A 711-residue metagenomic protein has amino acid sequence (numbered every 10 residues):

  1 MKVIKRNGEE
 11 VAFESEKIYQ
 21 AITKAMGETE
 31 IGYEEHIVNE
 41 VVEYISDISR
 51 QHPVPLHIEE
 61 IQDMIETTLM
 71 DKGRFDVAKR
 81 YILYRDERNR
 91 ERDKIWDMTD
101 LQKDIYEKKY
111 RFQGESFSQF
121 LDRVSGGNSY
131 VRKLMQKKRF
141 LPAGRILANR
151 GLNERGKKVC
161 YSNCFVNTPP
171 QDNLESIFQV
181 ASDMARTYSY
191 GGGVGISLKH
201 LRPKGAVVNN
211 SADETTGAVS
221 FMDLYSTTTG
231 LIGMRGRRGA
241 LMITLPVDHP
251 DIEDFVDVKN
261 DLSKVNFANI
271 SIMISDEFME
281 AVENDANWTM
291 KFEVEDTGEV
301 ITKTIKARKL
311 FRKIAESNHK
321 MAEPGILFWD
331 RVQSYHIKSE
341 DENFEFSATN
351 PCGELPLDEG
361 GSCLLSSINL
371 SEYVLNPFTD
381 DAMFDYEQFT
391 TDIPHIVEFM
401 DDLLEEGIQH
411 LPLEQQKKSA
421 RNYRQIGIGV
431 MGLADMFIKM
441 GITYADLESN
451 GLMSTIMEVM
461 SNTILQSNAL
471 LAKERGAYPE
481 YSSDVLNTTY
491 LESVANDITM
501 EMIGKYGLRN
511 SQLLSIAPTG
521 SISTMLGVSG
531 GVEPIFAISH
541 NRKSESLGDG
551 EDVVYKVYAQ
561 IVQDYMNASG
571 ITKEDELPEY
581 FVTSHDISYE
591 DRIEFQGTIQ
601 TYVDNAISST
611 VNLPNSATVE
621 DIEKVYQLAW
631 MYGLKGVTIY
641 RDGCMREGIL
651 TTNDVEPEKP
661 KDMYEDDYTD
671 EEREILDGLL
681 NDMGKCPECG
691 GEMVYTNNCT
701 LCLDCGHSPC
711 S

Functional and structural regions predicted by a protein language model:
M1-R673, L680-M683, P687, G691-T696 (+1 more regions): Extended catalytic cores of very large enzyme megasubunits
D677-G678, C702: Secretory-pathway extracellular proteins and peptide precursors enriched for disulfide-bonded cysteines
N697-L703: Short cysteine/histidine-rich zinc-coordinating motifs and their immediately flanking basic loops
S711: Noncatalytic, beta-rich nucleic-acid-contacting surfaces in large DNA/RNA-processing enzymes
